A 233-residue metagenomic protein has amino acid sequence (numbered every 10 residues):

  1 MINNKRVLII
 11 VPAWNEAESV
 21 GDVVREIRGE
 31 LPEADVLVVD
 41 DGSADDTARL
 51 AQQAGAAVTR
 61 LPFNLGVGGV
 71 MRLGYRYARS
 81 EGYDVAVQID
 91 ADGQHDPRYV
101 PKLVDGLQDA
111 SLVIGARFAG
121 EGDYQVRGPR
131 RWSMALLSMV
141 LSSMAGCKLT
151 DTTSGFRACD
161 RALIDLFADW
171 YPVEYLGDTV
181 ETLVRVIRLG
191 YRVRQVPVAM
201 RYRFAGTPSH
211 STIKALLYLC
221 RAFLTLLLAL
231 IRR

Functional and structural regions predicted by a protein language model:
R6-L8, E181: Cell-envelope/extracellular polymer assembly enzymes that use nucleotide-activated donors
L8-P12, R60: Short hydrophobic beta-strand elements that form part of the catalytic alpha/beta core underpinning NDP-sugar/donor
N15-G29: Short, well-formed alpha-helical segments that are part of the catalytic scaffolds of diverse glycosyltransferases
E16-S19, S43, D96: Donor nucleotide-sugar binding loop of glycosyltransferases
D40-A48, G93: A conserved acidic beta->alpha catalytic loop
L61-S80, P97-L176, Y202-F223: Acceptor/aglycone-binding surface of glycosyltransferases and processive sugar-polymer synthases
Y83-D92: Short beta-strand-to-loop acidic/aromatic patch adjacent to the donor-nucleotide binding site
K148, Y171-E174, L183-R201: Catalytic donor-sugar/metal-binding loop of nucleotide-sugar-dependent glycosyltransferases
